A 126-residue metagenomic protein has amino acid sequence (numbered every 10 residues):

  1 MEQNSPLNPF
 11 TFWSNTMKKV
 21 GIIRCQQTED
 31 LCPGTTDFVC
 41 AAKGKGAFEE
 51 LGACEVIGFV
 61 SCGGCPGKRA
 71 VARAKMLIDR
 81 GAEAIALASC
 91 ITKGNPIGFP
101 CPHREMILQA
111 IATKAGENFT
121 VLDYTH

Functional and structural regions predicted by a protein language model:
S5, V39-K43, H103-R104: Short amphipathic alpha-helical surface micro-motifs
P6-T16: Short, Lys/Arg-enriched N-terminal segments with co-localized hydrophobic residues within the first ~10-30 amino acids
T16-G67, G116, V121, T125-H126: Mobile, glycine- and charge-enriched loop segments and immediately flanking short secondary-structure elements within
D37, F48, V56-T120: Cofactor-cradling patches in redox/metallo enzymes
